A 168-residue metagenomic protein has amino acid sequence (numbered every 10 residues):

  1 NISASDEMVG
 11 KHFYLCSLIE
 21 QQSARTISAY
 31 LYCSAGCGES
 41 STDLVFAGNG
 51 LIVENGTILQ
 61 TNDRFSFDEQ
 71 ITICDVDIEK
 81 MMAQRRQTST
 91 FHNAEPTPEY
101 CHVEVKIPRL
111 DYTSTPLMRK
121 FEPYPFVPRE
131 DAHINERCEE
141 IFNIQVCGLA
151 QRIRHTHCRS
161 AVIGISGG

Functional and structural regions predicted by a protein language model:
N1-I73: CN hydrolase (nitrilase-like) catalytic-core segments centered on the catalytic cysteine and neighboring Lys/Glu
M8-H12, I134, C138, G164: Alpha-helix N-cap/helix-initiation motif
C16-L18, R25, F126-R129, T156: Generic detector of short, locally flexible boundary/turn motifs and exposed helical patches
Q21, V45, P96, G167-G168: Charge-rich, low-complexity amphipathic helices in intrinsically disordered tails/linkers adjacent to domains
E69-I153: Flexible inter-domain linker/hinge segments
Q145-G168: A phosphate-binding catalytic loop at a beta-strand-loop-alpha-helix junction that coordinates phosphoryl groups
